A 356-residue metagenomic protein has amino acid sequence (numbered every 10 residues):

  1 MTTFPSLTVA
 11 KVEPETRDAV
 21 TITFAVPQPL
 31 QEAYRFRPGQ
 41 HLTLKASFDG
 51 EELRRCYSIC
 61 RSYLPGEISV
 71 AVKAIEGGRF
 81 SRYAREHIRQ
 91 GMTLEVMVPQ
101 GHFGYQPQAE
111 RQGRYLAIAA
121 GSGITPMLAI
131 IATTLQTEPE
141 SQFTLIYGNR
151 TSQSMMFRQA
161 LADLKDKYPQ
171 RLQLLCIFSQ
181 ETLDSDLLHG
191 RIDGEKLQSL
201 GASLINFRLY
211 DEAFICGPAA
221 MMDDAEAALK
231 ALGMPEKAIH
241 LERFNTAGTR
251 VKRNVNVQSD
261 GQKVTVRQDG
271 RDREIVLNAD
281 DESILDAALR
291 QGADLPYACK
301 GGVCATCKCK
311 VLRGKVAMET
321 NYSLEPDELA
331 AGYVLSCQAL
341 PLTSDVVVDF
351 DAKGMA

Functional and structural regions predicted by a protein language model:
M1, T8, P14, D18 (+6 more regions): Iron-sulfur (Fe-S) cluster-binding modules
T2-T93, M97, E110-G113, N149-T151 (+2 more regions): Ferredoxin-reductase
V26, A46-F48, V266-G270, V311 (+1 more regions): Short acidic, glycine-rich loop/turn motifs
Y63-G66, Q108-G113, E138, P341-F350: Ligand-binding loop in jelly-roll beta-barrel domains
Y83-V257, K263-T265: FNR/FR-type flavoprotein reductase catalytic core
D260-P296: C-terminal accessory/binding modules appended to enzymatic or scaffolding proteins
L289-Q291, T306-M355: Iron-sulfur (Fe-S) cluster-binding segments and ferredoxin-like electron-carrier domains, especially [2Fe-2S]
